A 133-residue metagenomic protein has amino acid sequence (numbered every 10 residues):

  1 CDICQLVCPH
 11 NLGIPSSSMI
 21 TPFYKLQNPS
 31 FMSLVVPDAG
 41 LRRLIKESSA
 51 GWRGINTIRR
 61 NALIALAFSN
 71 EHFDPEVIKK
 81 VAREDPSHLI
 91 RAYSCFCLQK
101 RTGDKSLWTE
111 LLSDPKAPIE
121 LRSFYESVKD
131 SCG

Functional and structural regions predicted by a protein language model:
I3-T21, V77: Iron-sulfur cluster-binding cysteine motifs and their immediate structural context in ferredoxin-like electron-transfer
P22-P29, A67, T102: Helix-coil-helix junctions within alpha-helical repeat/solenoid scaffolds
Y24-N56: Flexible internal linker/loop segments at domain or repeat junctions
A39-K46, E71-R83, T102-D114: Amphipathic alpha-helical scaffolding segments comprising HEAT/armadillo-like alpha-solenoid repeats
W52, A67, R83-E84, Q99: Alpha-solenoid HEAT/Armadillo repeat architecture
I55-T57, P86-L89, A117-R122: Alpha-helix N-cap/helix-start positions at coil->helix boundaries
R59-E71, R91-R101, S123-G133: Structural detector for internal amphipathic alpha-helices that build alpha-solenoid repeat scaffolds
S106-G133: Structured N-terminal alpha/beta-domain signature that marks small ligand/cofactor-binding or signaling modules
